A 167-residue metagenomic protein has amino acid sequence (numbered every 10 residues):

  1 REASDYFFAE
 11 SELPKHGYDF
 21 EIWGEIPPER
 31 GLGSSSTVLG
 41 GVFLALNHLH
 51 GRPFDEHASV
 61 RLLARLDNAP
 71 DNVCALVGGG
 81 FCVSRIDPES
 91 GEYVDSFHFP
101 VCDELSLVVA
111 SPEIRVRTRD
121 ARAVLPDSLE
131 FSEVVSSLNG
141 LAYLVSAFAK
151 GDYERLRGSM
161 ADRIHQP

Functional and structural regions predicted by a protein language model:
R1-R30, L44, H48-E56: ATP-binding N-lobe of GHMP and related small-molecule kinases
G17, G41-V42, G79, I86: Glycine-centered flexibility motif
E29-G31, Q166-P167: A generic structural signal for short coil/turn motifs at secondary-structure boundaries
S35: Short, conserved phosphate/pyrophosphate- and ester-handling motifs at nucleotide-, phospho-/glycolipid
D55-P167: ATP-dependent small-molecule kinase catalytic core of the GHMP/sugar-kinase superfamily and closely related
